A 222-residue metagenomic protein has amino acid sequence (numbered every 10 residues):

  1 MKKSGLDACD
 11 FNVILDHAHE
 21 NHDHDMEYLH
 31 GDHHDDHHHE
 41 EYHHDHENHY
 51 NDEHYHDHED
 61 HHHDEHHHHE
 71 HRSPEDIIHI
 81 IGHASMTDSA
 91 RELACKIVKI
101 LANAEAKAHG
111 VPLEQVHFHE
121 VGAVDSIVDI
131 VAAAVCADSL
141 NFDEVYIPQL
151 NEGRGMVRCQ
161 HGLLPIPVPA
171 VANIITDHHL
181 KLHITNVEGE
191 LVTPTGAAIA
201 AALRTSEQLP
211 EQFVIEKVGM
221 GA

Functional and structural regions predicted by a protein language model:
M1-A108, V168, D177-L182, V187-E188 (+2 more regions): Glycine-rich nucleotide/cofactor/substrate-binding loop typically near the N-terminus or early in the first domain
F11, D125, A200: Divalent metal-coordination and catalytic microenvironments
N12-I14, G122, L150, V218: Self-splicing inteins and homing endonuclease
N103-V116, V145: Short, hydrophobic/aliphatic alpha-helical segments
A104, E114, E120, G162 (+1 more regions): Glycine-rich, flexible loop/turn motifs
V116-V124, G155, E188-G189: Conserved short loop/turn motifs at secondary-structure junctions
F118-N141: Conserved phosphate/anionic-ligand binding catalytic regions in large, soluble enzymes, centered on
F142-A222: Mobile "lid/hinge" segments at catalytic clefts and subdomain interfaces of large enzymes
